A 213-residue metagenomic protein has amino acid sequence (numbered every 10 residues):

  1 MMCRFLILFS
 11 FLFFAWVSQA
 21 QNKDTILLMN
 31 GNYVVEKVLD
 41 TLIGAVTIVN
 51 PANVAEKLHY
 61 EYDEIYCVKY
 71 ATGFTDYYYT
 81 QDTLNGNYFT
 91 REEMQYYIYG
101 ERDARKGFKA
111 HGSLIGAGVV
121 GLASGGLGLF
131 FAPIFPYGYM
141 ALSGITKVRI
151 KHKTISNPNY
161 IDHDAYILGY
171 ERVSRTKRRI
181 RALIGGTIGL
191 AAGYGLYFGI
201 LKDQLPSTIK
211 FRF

Functional and structural regions predicted by a protein language model:
M1-K23: Bacterial Sec-dependent N-terminal signal peptides
L6-F9, Y137-M140, Q204: N-terminal functional modules and adjacent low-complexity/disordered segments of proteins
L12, A132-Y139, L190-Y194: Alpha-helical transmembrane segments
F14, Q19, G121-L122, G193 (+1 more regions): Hydrophobic alpha-helical segments of integral membrane proteins
Q19-L129, P133-S174, R178-A182: Compositionally biased alpha-helical segments
R181-I200: Final/C-terminal transmembrane alpha-helix of multipass membrane proteins
F198-F213: Outer-membrane beta-barrel "beta-signal"
